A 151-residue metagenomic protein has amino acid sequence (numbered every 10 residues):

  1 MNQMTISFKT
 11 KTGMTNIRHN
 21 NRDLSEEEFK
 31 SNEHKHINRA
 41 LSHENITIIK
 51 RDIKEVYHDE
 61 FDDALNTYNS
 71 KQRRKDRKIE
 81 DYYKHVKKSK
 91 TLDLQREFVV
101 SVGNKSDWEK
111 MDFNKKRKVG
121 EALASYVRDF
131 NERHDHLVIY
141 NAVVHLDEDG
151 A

Functional and structural regions predicted by a protein language model:
M1-A151: N-terminal nicking endonuclease/strand-transfer module with a His-rich metal-binding environment and a catalytic Tyr
